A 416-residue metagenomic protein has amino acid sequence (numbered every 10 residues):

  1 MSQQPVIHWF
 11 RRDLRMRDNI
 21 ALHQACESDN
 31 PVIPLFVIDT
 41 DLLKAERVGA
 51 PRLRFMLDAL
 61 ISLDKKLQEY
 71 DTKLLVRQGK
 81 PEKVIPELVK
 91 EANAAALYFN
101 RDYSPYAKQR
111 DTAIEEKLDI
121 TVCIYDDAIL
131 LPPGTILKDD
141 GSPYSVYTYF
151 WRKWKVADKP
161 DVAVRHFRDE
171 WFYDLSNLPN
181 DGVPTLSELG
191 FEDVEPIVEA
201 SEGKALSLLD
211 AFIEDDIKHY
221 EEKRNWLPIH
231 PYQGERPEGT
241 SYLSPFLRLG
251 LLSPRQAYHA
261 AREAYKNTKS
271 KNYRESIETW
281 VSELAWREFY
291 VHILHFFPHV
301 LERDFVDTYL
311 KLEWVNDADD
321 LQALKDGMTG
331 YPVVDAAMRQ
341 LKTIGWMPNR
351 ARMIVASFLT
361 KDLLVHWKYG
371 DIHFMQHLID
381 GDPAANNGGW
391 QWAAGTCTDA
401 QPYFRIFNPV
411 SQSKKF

Functional and structural regions predicted by a protein language model:
M1-V162, A385: Trp/Phe/Arg-rich N-terminal binding region typifying the photolyase-homology
A21, A59, L63, A205-F212 (+4 more regions): Alpha-helical packing segments of well-folded alpha/beta enzyme cores
C26, G203-L206, M338, D371: Residues within alpha-helical segments
E46, A50-R54, P196-G203, L324: Charge-dense, low-complexity intrinsically disordered segments
F55, A59, Y106, S201-K204 (+2 more regions): Soluble or luminal CAZymes and related metallo-dependent hydrolases
L67, L118, W151, I213 (+3 more regions): Hydrophobic residues within well-ordered, non-membrane alpha-helices that form the packing/core of soluble catalytic
G141-D304, F416: Glycine/tryptophan-enriched, flexible segments
E238-F416: Active-site-proximal binding-pocket segments
